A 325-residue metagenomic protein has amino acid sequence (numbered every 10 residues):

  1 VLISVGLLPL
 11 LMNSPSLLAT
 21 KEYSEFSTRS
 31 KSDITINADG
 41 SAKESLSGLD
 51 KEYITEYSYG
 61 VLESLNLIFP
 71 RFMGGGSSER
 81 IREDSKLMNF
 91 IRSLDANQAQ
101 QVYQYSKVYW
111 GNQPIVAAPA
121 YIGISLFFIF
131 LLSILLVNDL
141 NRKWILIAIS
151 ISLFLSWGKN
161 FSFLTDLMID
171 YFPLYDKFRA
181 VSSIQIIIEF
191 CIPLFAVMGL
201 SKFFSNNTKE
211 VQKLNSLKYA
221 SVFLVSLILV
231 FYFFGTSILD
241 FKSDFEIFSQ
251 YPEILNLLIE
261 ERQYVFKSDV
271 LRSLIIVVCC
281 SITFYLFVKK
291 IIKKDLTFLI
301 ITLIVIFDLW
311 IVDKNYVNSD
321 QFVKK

Functional and structural regions predicted by a protein language model:
V1-L7, V137-K325: Contiguous transmembrane helix-bundle modules in multi-pass membrane proteins
S14-S133, F234-S273: Periplasmic/ER-lumenal interhelical loops and adjacent helix-loop junctions in multi-pass membrane proteins
